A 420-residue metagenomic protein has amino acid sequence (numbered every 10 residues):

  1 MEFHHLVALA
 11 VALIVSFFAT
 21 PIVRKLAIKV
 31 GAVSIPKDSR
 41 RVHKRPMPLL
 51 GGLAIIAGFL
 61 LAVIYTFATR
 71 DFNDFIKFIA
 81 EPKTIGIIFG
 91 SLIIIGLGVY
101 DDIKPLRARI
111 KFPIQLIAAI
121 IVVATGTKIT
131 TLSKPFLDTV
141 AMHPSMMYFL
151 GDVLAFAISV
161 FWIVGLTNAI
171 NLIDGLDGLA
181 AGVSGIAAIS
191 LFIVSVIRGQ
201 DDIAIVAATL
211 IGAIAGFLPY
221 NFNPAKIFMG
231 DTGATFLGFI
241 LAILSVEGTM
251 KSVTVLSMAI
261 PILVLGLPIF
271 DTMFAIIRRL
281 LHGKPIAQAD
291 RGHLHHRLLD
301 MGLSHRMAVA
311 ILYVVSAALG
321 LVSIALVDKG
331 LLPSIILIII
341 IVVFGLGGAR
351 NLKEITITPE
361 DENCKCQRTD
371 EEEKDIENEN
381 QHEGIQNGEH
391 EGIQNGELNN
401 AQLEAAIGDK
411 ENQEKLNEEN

Functional and structural regions predicted by a protein language model:
M1-F270: "…together with the soluble PPM/PP2C metallo-phosphatase catalytic core" -> "…together with the soluble PPM/PP2C
I22-K25, G348-E362: Membrane-interface capping segments at transmembrane-helix boundaries
I22-M47, F274-R306: Cytosolic, membrane-interface loops and tails of multi-pass inner-membrane proteins
G216, A242, V264-L267, F274 (+4 more regions): Generic hydrophobic alpha-helical scaffold/packing signal
D300-A318, I324-V327: Alpha-helical transmembrane segments of integral membrane proteins, especially multi-pass inner/plasma-membrane
H305, I357-N420: Long, low-complexity, intrinsically disordered cytosolic termini of multi-pass membrane proteins
S323-L337: Extracellular/periplasmic helix-loop-helix junctions in multi-pass membrane proteins
I340-F344: Alpha-helical membrane-embedded segments
